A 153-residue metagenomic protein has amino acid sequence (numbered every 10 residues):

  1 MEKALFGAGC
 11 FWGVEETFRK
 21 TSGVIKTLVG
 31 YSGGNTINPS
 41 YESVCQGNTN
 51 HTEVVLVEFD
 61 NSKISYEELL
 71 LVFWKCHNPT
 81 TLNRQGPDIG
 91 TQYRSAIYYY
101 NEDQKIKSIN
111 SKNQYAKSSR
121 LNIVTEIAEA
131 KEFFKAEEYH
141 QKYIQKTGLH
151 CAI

Functional and structural regions predicted by a protein language model:
M1-I153: Flexible coil/turn and secondary-structure edge motifs
